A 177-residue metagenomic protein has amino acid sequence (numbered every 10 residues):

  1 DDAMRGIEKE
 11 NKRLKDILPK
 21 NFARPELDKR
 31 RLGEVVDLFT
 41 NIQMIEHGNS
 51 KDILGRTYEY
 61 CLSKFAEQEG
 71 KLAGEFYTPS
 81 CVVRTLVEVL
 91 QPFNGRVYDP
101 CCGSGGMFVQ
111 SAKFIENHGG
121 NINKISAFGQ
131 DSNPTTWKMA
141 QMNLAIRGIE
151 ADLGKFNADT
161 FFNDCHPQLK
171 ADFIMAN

Functional and structural regions predicted by a protein language model:
D1-F93, D152-T160, C165: Non-catalytic, mostly N-terminal accessory regions of nucleic-acid modification and defense proteins
L72-A176: Conserved S-adenosyl-L-methionine
